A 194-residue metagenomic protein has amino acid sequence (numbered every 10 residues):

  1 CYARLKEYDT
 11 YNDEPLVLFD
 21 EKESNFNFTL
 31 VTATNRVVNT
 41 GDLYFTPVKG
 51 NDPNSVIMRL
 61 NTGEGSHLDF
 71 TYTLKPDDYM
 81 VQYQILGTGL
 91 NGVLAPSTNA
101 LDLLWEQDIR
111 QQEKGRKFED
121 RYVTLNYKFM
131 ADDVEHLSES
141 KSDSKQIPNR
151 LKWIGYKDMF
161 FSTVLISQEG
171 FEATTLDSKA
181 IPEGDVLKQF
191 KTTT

Functional and structural regions predicted by a protein language model:
C1-T194: Soluble non-transmembrane domains of integral membrane proteins
